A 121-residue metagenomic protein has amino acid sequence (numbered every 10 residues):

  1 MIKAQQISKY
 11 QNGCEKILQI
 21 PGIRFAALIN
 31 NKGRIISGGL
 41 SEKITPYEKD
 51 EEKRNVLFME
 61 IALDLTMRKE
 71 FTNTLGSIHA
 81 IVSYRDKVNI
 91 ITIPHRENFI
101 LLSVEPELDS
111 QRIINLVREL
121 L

Functional and structural regions predicted by a protein language model:
M1-L121: Non-catalytic interaction/Regulatory regions outside core domains
